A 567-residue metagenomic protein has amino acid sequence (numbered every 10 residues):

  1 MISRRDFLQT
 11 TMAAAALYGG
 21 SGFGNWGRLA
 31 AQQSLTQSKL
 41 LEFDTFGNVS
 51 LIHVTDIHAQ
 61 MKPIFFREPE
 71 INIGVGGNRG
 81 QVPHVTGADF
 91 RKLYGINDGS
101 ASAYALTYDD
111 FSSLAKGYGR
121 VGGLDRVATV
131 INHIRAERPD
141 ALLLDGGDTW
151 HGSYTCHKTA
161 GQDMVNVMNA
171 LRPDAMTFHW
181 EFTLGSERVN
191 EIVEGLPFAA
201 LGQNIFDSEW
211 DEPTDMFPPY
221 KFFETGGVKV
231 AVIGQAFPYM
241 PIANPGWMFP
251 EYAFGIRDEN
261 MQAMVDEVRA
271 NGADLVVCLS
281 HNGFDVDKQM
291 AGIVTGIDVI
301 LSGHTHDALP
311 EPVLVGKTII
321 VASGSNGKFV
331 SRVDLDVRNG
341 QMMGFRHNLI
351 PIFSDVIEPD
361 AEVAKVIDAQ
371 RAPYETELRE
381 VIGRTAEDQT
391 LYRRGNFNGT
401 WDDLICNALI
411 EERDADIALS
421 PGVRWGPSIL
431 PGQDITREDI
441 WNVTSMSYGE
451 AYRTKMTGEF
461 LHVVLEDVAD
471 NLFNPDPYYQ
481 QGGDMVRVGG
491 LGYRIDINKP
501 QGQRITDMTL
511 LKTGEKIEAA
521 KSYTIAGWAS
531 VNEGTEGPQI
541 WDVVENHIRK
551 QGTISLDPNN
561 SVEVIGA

Functional and structural regions predicted by a protein language model:
M1-I2: Secretory targeting signals
R5: Residues within the helices of the helix-turn-helix
L8-R332, V337, M342, L391-C406 (+2 more regions): N-terminal catalytic scaffold of extracellular/periplasmic and nuclease hydrolases that process anionic headgroups
S38-V130, A136, F249, A263 (+1 more regions): Catalytic centers of hydrolytic enzymes
